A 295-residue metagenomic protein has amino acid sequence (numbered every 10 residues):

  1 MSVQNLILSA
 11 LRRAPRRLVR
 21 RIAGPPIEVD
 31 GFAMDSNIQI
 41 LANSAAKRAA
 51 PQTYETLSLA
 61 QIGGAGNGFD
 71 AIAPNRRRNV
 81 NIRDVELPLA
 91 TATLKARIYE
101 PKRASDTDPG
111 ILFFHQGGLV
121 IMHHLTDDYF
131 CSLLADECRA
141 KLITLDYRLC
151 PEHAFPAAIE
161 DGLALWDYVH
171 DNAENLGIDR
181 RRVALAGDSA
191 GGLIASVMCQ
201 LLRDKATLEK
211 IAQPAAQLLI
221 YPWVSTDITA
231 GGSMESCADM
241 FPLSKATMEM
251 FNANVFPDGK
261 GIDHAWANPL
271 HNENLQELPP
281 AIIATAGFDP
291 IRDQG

Functional and structural regions predicted by a protein language model:
M1-I98: A glycine/proline-hinged amphipathic helix-loop "lid/cap" segment that gates access to hydrophobic ligand pockets
S2-A14, R76, R83-Q294: Alpha/beta-hydrolase superfamily serine-hydrolase fold, recognizing
